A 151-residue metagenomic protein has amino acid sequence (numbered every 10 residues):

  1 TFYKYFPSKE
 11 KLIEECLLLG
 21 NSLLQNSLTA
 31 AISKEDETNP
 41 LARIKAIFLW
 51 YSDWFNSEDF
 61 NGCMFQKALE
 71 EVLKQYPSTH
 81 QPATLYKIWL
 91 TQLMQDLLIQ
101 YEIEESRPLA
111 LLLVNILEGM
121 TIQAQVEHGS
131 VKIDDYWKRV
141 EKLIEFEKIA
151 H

Functional and structural regions predicted by a protein language model:
T1-F6: Short hydrophobic/aromatic patch on the recognition helix
S8-I13: Short amphipathic alpha-helical segment with a characteristic S/N-K-E followed by hydrophobic residues
E15, T29-S57, A110-L113: Hydrophobic alpha-helical connector segments
L17-Q25: Short, basic, alpha-helical segments at the C-terminal edge of helix-turn-helix-like DNA-binding modules
S22, A42, Q75-Q100, L111: Amphipathic alpha-helical packing segments from all-alpha helical-bundle domains
E35, V72, A124-E127: Secondary-structure edge/capping motif, primarily at the C-terminal ends of alpha-helices and the immediately following
S57-Q75: Amphipathic alpha-helical segments used for helix-helix packing
H80-T84, I99-L143, E147, H151: Hydrophobic/aromatic-rich alpha-helical bundle segments in the mid-to-C-terminal region
